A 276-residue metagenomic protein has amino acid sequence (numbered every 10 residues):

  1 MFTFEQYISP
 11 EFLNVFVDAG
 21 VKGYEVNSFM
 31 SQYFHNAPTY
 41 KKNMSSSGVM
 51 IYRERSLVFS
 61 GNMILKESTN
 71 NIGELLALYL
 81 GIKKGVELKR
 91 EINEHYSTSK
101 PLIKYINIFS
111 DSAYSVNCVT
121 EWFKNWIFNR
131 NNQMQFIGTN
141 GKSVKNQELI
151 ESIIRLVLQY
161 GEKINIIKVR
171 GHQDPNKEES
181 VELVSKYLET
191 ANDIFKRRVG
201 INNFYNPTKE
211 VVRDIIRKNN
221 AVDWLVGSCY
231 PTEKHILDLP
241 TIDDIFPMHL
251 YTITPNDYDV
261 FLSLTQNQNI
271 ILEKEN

Functional and structural regions predicted by a protein language model:
M1-L76, L80-E91, T120, K177-E189 (+4 more regions): RNase H-like nuclease fold core
F2-E5, I150, I154-V157, D223: Short amphipathic alpha-helical segments and helix-helix/interface helices
V15, S47, I106, I164 (+1 more regions): A broad, low-specificity signal marking well-ordered, structured residues that form hydrophobic/aromatic
V21-V26, H35-M44, Y79-I215: RNase H catalytic domain
I64, N93-A113, I236-T252: Short alpha-helical "patches" and their helix-cap loops
I72-L75, Q147, N219: Non-membrane alpha-helical structural segments and their capping/turn regions in soluble enzymes
N165, S185-N276: Flexible, low-complexity interdomain linkers flanking nucleic-acid-processing modules
